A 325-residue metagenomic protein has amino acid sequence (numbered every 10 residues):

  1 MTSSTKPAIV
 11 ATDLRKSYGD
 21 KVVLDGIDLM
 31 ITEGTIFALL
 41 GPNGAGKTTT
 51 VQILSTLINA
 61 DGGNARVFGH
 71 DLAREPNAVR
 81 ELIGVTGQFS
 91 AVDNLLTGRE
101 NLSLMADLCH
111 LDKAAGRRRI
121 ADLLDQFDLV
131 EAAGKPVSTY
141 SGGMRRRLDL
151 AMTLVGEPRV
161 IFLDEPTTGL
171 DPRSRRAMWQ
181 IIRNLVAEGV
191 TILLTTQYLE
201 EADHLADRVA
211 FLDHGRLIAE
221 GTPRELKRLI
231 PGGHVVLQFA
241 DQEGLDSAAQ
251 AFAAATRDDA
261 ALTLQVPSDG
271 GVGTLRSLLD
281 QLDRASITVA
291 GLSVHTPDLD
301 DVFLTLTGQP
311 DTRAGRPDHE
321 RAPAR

Functional and structural regions predicted by a protein language model:
M1-R15, Q309-R325: ABC-family P-loop ATPase nucleotide-binding domain
K6-A11, K16-D213, A219: ABC transporter nucleotide-binding domains
G84, H110, D149, P231 (+2 more regions): A generic structural signal for secondary-structure junctions that act as hinges or helix/strand caps at the edges
M178-S268, S293, R321: ABC transporter nucleotide-binding domain
S247-F252, S277-A285: Generic non-transmembrane alpha-helical segments
T263-Q265, D280-A290, T312-R325: Topological signature of polytopic alpha-helical transporters
F303: Residue-level signature of catalytic and energy-coupling elements of molecular machines, predominantly ATP/GTP-dependent
